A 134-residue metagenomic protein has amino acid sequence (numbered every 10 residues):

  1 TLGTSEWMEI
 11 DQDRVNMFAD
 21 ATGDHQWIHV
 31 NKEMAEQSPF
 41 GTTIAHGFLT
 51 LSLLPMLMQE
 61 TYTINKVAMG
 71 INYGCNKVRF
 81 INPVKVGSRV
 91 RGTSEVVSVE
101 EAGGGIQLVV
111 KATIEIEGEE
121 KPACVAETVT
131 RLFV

Functional and structural regions predicted by a protein language model:
T1-A45, V134: Catalytic strand-loop segment that frames the active site of acyl-thioester-processing enzymes
L2, D20, K32-E36, N65-G70 (+2 more regions): Short, functionally important structural connectors and interaction interfaces within domains
T4-E6, R14, D24, V67-N76 (+2 more regions): A generic structural signal for short beta-strands and their flanking turns/coil linkers
E9-I10, E33, L51, L57 (+2 more regions): Residue-level detector of alpha-helical segments with a strong bias toward transmembrane helices and their helix-loop
I10, T22, R79-N82, E100: Short coil/turn residues that cap or connect secondary-structure elements
N16-A19, L51-P55: Predominant activation on well-ordered alpha-helical scaffold segments within soluble catalytic domains
S38-A45, S52-T93: Hydrophobic beta-strand-centered segment that forms part of the acyl-chain substrate-binding groove
V84-V134: HotDog/MaoC-like acyl-thioester-processing domains
